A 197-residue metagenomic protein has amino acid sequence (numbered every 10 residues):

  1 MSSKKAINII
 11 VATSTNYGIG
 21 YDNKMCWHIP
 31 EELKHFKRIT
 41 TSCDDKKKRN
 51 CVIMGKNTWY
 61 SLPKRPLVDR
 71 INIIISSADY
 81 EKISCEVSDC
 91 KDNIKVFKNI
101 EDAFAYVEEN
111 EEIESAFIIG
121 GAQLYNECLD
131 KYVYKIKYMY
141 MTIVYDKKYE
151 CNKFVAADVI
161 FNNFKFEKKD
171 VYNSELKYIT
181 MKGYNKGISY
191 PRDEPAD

Functional and structural regions predicted by a protein language model:
S2-D197: Enzymes that bind and transform nitrogen-containing heteroaromatic metabolites
